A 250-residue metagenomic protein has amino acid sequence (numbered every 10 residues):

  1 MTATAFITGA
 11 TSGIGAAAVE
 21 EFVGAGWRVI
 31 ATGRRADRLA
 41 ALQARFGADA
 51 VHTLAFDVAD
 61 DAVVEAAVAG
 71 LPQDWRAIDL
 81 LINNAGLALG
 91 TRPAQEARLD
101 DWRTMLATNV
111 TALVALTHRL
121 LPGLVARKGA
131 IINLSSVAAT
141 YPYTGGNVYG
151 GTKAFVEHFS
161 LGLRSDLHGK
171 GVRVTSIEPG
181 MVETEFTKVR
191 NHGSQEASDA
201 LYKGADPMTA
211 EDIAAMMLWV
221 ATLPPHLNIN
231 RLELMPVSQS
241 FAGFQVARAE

Functional and structural regions predicted by a protein language model:
T11-S12: Conserved glycine-rich cofactor-binding loop
A25-L42: Conserved glycine-rich Rossmann-like NAD(P)H-binding loop of the short-chain dehydrogenase/reductase
A55-A67, L99: The beta1-alpha1 cofactor-binding region of Rossmann-like NAD(H)/NADP(H)-dependent oxidoreductases
R92-A94, R98-T104: Substrate-binding pocket helix/loop in short-chain dehydrogenase/reductase
T117, T152: Active-site helix of classical SDR
S136: Residue(s) in the substrate-gating loop at a strand-loop-helix junction that position the organic substrate next
S176-G180, Q195-G243: C-terminal helical subdomain
